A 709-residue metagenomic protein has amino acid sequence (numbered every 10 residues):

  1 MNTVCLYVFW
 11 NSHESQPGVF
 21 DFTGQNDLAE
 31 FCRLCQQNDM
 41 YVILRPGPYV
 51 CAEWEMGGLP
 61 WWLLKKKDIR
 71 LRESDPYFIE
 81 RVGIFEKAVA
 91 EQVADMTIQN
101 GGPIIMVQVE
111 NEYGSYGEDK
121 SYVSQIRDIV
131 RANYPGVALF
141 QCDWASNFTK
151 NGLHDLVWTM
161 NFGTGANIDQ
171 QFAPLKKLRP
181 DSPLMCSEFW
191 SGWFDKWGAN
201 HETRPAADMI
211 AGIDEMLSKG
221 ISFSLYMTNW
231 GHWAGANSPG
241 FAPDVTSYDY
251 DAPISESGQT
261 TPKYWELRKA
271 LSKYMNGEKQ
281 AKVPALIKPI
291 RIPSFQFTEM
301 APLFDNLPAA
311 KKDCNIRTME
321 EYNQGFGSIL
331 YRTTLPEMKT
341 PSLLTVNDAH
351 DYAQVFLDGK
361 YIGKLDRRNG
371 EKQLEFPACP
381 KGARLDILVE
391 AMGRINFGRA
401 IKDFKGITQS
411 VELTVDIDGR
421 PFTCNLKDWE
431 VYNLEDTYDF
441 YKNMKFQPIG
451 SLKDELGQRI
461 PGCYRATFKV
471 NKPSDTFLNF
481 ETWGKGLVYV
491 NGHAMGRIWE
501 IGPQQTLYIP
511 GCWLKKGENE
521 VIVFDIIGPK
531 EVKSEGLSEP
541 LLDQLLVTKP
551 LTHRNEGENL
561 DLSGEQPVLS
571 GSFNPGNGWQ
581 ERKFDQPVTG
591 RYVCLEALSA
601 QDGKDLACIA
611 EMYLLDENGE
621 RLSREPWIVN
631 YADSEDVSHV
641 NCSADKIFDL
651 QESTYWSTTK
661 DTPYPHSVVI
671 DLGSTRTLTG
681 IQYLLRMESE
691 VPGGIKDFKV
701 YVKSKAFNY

Functional and structural regions predicted by a protein language model:
M1-W54, R127-A132, V137: Aromatic-lined substrate-binding rim segments of carbohydrate-active enzymes
G18-T23, Q37, P48-R72, V123 (+4 more regions): Aromatic- and acidic-residue-enriched segments that line the glycan-binding/catalytic groove of carbohydrate-active
F78-L153: Active-site neighborhood of glycoside hydrolase catalytic domains
A132-N133, G165-S255, Q259-P262, E266 (+1 more regions): Catalytic-core region of carbohydrate-active enzymes that cleave or remodel glycosidic bonds
L271-P341, I387, M392-D475, T482 (+3 more regions): Extended carbohydrate-recognition surfaces in non-catalytic/accessory domains of CAZymes and lectin-like proteins
P341-F356, L385, F468-N491, I498-W499 (+1 more regions): Aromatic-lined ligand-binding clefts that engage carbohydrates, nucleic acids, or primary amines
I387-G393, V523-P529, E596-G603, R686: Short beta-strand-plus-loop segments that form exposed binding edges in beta-rich domains
M495, E558-G564, S572-Y709: Aromatic, loop-rich ligand-recognition surfaces of beta-strand-rich domains
